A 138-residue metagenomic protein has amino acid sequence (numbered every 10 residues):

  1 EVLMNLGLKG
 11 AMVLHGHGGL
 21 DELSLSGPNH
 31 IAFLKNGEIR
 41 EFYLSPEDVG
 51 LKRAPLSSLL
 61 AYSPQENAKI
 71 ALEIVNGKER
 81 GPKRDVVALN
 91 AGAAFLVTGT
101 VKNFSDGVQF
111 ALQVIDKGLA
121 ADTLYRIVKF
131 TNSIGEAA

Functional and structural regions predicted by a protein language model:
E1-A138: Glycine-rich anion-binding loops and their surrounding alpha/beta cores
